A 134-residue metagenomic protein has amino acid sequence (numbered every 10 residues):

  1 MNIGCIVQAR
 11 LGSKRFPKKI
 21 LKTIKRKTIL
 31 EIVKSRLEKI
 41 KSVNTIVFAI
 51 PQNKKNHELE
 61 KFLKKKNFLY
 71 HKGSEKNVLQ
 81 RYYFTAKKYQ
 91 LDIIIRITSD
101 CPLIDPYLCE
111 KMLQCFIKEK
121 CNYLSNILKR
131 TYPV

Functional and structural regions predicted by a protein language model:
M1-P17: N-terminal nucleotide-binding beta1-loop-alpha1 segment
I29-I46, L59-K61, K65-K66: A short, N-terminal amphipathic alpha-helix
V43, Q90-L91, K118-N122: Short, high-confidence coil segments that cap the C-terminus of an alpha-helix and link into the following beta-strand
P51-N56: A conserved acidic beta->alpha catalytic loop
K64-K76, K87: Conserved donor nucleotide-binding strand/loop of the catalytic core
T85-A86, Q90-P102: Short beta-strand-to-loop acidic/aromatic patch adjacent to the donor-nucleotide binding site
I104-V134: Conserved core of the sugar-phosphate nucleotidyltransferase
